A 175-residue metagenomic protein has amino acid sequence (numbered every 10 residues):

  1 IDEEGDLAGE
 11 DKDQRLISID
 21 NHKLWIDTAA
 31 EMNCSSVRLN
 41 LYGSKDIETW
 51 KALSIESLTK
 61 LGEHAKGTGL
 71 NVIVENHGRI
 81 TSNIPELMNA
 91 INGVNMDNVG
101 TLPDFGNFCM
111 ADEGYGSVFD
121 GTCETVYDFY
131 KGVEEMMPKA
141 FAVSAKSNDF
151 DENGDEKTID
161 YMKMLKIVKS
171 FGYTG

Functional and structural regions predicted by a protein language model:
I1-E56, K66-N71, N107, T174-G175: Structural motif corresponding to the early beta-alpha repeats
I55-S170: Acidic/histidine-rich catalytic cores of soluble enzymes
